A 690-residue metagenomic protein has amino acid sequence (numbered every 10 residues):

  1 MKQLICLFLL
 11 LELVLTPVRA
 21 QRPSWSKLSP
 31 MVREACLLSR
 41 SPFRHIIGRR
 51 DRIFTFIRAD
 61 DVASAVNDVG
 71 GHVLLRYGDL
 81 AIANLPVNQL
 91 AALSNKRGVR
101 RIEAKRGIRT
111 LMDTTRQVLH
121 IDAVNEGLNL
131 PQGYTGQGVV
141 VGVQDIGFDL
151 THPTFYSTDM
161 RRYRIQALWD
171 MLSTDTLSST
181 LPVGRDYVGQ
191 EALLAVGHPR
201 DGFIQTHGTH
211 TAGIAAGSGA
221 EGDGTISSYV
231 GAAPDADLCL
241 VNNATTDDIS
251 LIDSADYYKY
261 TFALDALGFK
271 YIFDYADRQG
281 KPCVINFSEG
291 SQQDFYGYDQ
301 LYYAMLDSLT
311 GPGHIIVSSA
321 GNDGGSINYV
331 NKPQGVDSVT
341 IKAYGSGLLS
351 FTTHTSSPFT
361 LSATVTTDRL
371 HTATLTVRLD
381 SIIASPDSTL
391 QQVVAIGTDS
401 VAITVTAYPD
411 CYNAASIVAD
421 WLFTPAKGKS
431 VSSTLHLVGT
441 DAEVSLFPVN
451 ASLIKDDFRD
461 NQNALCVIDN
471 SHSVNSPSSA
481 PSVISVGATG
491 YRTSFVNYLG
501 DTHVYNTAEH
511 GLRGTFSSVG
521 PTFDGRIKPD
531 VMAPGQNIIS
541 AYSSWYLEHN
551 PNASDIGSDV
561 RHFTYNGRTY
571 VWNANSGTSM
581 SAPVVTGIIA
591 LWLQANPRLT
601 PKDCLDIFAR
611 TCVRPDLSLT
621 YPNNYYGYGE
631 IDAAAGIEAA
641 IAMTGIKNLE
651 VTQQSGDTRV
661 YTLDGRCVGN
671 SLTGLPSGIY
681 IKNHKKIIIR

Functional and structural regions predicted by a protein language model:
R19-Q132, V140, D247: Autoinhibitory N-terminal propeptides
Q21, L128-T261, G280-V284, G311-G313 (+8 more regions): Subtilisin-like serine protease catalytic core
P42-H45, P282-S291, F295-Y298, P312-A320 (+3 more regions): C-terminal subdomain of the subtilisin-like protease fold in secreted/lumenal serine endopeptidases
N95-V140, L150-T154, D175-V183, F447-P448 (+1 more regions): Protease zymogen maturation seam
F148-G213, G231-A233, Q279, D368-I454 (+2 more regions): Active-site core segment of subtilase-fold serine proteases
V241-T246, F273-C283, G313, L348-R378 (+2 more regions): Hydrolase catalytic cores
N243, F269-Y296, S319-A320, V431-A442 (+1 more regions): Short acidic, glycine-rich surface-loop motifs adjacent to enzyme active sites
I637-D664: Residue-level detector of functionally pivotal "anchor" positions at catalytic/ligand-binding pockets or at interdomain
